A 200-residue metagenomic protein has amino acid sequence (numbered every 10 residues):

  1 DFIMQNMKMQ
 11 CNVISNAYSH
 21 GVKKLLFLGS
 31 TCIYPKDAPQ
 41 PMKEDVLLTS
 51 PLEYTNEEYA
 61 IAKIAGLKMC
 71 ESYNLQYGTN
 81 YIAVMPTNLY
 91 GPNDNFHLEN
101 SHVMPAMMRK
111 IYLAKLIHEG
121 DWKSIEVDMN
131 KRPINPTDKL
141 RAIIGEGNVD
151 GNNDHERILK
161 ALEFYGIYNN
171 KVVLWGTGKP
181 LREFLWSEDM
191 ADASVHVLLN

Functional and structural regions predicted by a protein language model:
I3-M7, V46, P51, T55-L67 (+2 more regions): Short-chain dehydrogenase/reductase
M4, C11-E57, I82, N95: Conserved Rossmann-fold NAD(P)-dependent oxidoreductase catalytic core, especially the SDR/UDP-sugar
S15, Y54-T87, V103-D121: Active-site Tyr-X1-5-Lys
S30-T31, D45, L67, P86-N93 (+3 more regions): Active-site pre-Tyr helix/loop in NAD(P)-dependent dehydrogenases
L75, L89, P105-L174, R182-N200: Alpha-helical substrate-binding/gating segment
